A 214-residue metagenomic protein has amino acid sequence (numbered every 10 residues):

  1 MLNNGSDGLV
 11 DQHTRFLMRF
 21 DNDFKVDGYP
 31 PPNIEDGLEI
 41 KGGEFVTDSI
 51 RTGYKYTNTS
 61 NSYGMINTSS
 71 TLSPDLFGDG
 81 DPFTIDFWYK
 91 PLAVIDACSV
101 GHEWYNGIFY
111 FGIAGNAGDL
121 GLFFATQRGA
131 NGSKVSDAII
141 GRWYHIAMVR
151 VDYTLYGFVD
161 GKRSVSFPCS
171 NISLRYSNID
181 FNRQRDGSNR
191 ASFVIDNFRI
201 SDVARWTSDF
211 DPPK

Functional and structural regions predicted by a protein language model:
M1-Y63, F210-K214: Extracytoplasmic low-complexity segments
G8-L9, D137, N189-S192: A general structural signal for stabilizing positions within well-ordered secondary structure
Q12-R15, F24-Y29, S62-G121, L155 (+2 more regions): Extracellular glycan-recognition modules
F16-F20, I85-P91, I146-M148, F181 (+1 more regions): Short hydrophobic/aromatic patches on beta-strands that form ligand-binding or substrate-lining surfaces
Y29, D36-Y63, D86-V94, F109-N171: Extracellular glycan-interaction surfaces
M65-S73, R128-K134, N182-Q184: Short structured motifs
G78-G80, A138-G141, I172-L174, R190: Surface-exposed coil/turn segments at beta-strand junctions on protein surfaces, enriched
F167-V194: Flexible glycan-contacting loops in extracellular carbohydrate-active proteins
